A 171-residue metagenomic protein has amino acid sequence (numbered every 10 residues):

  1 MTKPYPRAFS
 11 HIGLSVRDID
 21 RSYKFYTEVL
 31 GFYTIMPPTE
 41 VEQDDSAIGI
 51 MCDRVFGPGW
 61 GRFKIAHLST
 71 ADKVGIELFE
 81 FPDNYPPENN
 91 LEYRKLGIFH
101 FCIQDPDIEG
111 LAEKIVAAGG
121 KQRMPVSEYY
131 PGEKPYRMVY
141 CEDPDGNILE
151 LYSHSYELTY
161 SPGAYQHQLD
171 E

Functional and structural regions predicted by a protein language model:
M1-Y5, L14, P37, I76 (+1 more regions): Vicinal oxygen chelate
T2-P6, L91-K95: Short, flexible turn/loop "capping" segments at secondary-structure junctions
R7-H11, F63, L96-H100, Y136: Short, solvent-exposed beta-strand edge segments and adjacent coil->beta transition regions
F9, K73-L78, I98, L149: Short, structured motif recognition centered on aromatic/hydrophobic residues
S15-K73, A117, H167: Core segments of cupin and vicinal oxygen chelate
E42, D83, S155-L158: A short acidic/small-residue loop/turn micro-motif
A47-M51, P86-P87, Y130-P131: A cross-kingdom feature marking solvent-exposed beta-strand/loop segments within repeated, beta-rich binding/scaffold
F79-Y85: Short beta-strand-to-loop junctions in surface cap/lid or active-site-entrance loops
